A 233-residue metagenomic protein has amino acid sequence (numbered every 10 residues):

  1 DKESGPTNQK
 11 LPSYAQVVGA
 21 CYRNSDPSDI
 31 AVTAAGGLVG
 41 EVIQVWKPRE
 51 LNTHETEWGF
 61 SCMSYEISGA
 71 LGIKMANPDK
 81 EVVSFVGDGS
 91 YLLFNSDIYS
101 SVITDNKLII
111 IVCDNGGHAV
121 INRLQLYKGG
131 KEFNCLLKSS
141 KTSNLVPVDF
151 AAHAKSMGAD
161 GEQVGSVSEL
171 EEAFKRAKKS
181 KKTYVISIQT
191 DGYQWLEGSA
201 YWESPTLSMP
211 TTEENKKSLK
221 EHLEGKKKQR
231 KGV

Functional and structural regions predicted by a protein language model:
D1-S68, I73: Active-site diphosphate/adenylate-binding microenvironment
G40-E41, V45-V233: Thiamine diphosphate
